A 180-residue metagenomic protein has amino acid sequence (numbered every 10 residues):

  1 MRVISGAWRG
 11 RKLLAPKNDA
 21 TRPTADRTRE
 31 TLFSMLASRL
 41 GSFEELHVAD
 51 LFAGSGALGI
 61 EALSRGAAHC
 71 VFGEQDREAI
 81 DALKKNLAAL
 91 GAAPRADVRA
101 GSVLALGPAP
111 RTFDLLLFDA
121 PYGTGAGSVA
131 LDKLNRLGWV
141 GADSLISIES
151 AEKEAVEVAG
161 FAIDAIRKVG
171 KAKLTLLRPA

Functional and structural regions predicted by a protein language model:
M1-A180: Class I S-adenosyl-L-methionine-dependent methyltransferase catalytic core
